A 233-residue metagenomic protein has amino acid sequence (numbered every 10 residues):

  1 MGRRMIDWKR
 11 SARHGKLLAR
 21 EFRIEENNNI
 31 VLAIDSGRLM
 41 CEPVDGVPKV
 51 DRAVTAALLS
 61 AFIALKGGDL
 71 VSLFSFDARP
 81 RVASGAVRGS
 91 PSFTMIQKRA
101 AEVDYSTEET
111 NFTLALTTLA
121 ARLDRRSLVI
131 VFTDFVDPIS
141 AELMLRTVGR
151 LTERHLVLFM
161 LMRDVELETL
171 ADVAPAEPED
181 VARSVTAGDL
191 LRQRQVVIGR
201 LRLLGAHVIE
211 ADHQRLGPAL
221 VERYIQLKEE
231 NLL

Functional and structural regions predicted by a protein language model:
M1-P91, R126-T133, I139, R146-R150 (+1 more regions): An amphipathic, basic-hydrophobic helix/alpha-beta surface used to engage anionic, phosphate-rich ligands or surfaces
M5, A100-D104, I130-T133, A182-R183: Short, basic, glycine/proline-bearing loop/turn elements
V50, A86, Y105-E109, D137 (+2 more regions): Hydrophobic alpha-helical scaffolding
F74-R79, S92-R99, R125-L128, P175-D180 (+1 more regions): Short acidic (Asp/Glu) and glycine-rich catalytic loops that position anionic groups and cofactors
F76-R79, T117, G217: A glycine-rich phosphate-binding loop feature that marks nucleotide/adenosyl-phosphate handling sites
S84-K98, L216-A219: Short, electropositive alpha-helical surface patch
S92-L128: Von Willebrand factor
A121, R125, I139, L143-L233: Von Willebrand factor type A / integrin I
